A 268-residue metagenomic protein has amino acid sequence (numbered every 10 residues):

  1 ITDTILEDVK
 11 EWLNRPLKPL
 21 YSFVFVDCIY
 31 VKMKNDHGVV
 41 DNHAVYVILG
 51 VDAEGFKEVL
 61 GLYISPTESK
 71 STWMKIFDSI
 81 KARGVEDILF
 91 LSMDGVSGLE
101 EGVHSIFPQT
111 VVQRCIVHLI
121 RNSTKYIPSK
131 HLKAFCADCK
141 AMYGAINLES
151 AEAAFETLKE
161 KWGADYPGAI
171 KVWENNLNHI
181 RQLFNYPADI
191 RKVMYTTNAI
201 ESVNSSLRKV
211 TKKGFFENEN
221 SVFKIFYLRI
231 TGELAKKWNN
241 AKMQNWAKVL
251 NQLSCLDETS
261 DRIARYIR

Functional and structural regions predicted by a protein language model:
I1, F90-S97, G102-D138: Conserved beta-strand -> loop -> alpha-helix junction used to position metal-binding or nucleic-acid-contacting
T2-S92, S97, E101, I106-Q109 (+2 more regions): RNase H-like nuclease fold core
T4-D8, W12-R15, K32, V51 (+10 more regions): Conserved, well-folded catalytic cores of nucleic-acid-processing and energy-transducing macromolecular machines
F23, N42, K70-M74, M93-E100 (+9 more regions): Amphipathic alpha-helical transducer elements in NTP-driven molecular machines
E58, G102, H118, N122 (+2 more regions): Residue-level signal for pocket-adjacent positions within structured domains
A141-R268: Acidic/histidine-rich catalytic cores and adjacent linkers of DNA breakage/strand-transfer/modification proteins
